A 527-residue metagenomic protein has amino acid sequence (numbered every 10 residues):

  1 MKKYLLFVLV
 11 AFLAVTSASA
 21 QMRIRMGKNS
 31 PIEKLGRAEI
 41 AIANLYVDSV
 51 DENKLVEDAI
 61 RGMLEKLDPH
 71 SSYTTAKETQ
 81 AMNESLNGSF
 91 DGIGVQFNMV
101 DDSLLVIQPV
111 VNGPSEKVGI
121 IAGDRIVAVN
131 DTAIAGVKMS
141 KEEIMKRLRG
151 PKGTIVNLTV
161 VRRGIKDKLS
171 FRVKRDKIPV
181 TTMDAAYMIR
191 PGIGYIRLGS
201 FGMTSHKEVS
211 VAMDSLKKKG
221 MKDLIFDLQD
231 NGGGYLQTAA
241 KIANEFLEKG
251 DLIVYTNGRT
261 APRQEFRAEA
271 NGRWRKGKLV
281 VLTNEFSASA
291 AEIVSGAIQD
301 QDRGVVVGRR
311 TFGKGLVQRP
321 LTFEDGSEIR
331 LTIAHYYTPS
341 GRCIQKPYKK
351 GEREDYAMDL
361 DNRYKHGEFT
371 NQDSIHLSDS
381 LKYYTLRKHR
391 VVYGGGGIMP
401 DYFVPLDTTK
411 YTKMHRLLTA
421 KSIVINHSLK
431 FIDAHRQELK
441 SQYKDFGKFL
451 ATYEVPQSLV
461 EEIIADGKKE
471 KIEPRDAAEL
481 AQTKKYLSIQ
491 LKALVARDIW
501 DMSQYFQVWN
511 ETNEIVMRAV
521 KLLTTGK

Functional and structural regions predicted by a protein language model:
M1-K28: Bacterial Sec-dependent N-terminal signal peptides
A20-P31, L35-E52, T75, L105-Q108 (+4 more regions): Cleft-lining beta-strand/loop regions that shape enzyme active-site pockets
Y46-I107, G153-A185, W509-V520, K527: Extended, small/polar residue-biased N-terminal targeting/export presequences and adjacent propeptide/linker tracts
G123-R125: Structural motif
V127-A128, V254, V305, R330 (+2 more regions): Hydrophobic beta-strand signal
V129-N130, V161, P347, G395: Residue-level recognition of conserved beta-strand edge/terminus positions
V305-Y337, K350-Y364, T370-L377: Flexible, acidic/glycine-enriched loop-and-adjacent beta/alpha segments that face the extracytoplasmic/periplasmic side
C343-I344, Y348-K527: Conserved functional hotspot residues or short segments at active or partner-binding sites across diverse domains
